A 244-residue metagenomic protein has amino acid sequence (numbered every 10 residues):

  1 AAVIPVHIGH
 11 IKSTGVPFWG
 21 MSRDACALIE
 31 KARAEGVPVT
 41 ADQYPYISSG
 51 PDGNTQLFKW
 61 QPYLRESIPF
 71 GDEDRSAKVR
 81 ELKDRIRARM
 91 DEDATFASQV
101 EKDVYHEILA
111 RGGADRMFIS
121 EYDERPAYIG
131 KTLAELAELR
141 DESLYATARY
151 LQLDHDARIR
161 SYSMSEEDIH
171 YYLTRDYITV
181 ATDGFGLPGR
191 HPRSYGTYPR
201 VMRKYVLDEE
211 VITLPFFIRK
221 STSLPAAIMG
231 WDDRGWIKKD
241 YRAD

Functional and structural regions predicted by a protein language model:
A2-E210: Active-site neighborhoods of metal-dependent hydrolases
G9-I11, Q43, R149-Y150, F216-K220 (+1 more regions): Beta-strand segments within the central parallel beta-sheet cores of soluble alpha/beta enzyme folds
I159-I169, T213-I218, A226-D244: Acidic, glycine-enriched loop/beta-strand segments at the rims of small-molecule binding/catalytic pockets
Y205-L207, L224, G230: Preference for short coil/turn "hinge" residues that link or interrupt alpha-helices
